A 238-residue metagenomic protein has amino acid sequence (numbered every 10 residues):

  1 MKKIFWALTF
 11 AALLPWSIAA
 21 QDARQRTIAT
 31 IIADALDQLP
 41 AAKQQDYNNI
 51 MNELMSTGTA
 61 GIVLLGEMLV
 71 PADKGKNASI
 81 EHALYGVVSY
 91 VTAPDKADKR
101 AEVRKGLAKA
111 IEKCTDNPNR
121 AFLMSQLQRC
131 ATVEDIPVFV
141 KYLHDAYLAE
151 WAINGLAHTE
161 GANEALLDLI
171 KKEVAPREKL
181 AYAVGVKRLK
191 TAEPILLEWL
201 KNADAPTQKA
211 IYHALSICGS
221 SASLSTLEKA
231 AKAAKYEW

Functional and structural regions predicted by a protein language model:
M1-I4: Positively charged n-region of N-terminal signal peptides that target proteins for export
W6-P15: Bacterial N-terminal signal peptides
W16-A20: Sec/Tat signal peptide C-region and signal peptidase I cleavage site
D22-D37, T59-P71, A93-E112, A121 (+6 more regions): Amphipathic alpha-helical scaffolding segments comprising HEAT/armadillo-like alpha-solenoid repeats
D37-S89, H213, A230: Alpha-helical, heptad-rich or low-complexity scaffold/stalk segments that mediate oligomerization or tethering
A42-K43, A72-N77, T115-D116, H144-L148 (+3 more regions): Short inter-helical turns and helix N-cap capping residues of alpha-solenoid HEAT/ARM repeat scaffolds
K43-Y47, I62, K76-E81, R120 (+6 more regions): Residue-level detector of extended alpha-helical repeat arrays and alpha-solenoid scaffolds
E53-S56, H82-Y90, Q126-R129, G155-H158 (+3 more regions): Core register positions within helices of long alpha-helical scaffolds
